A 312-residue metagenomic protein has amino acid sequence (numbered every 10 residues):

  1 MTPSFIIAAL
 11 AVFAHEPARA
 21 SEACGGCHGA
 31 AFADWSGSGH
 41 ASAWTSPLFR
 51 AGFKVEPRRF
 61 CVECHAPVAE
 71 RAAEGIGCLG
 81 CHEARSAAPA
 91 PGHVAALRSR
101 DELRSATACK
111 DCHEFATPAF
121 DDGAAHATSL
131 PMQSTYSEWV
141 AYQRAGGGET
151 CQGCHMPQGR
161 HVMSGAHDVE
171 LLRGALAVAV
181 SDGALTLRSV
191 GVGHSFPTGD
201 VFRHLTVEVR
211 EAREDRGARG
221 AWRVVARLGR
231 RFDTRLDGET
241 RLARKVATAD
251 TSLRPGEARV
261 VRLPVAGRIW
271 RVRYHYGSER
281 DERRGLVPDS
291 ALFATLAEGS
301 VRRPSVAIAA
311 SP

Functional and structural regions predicted by a protein language model:
M1, A116-T117, R210-D215: Short regulatory "switch" loops immediately downstream of catalytic or recognition motifs within protein catalytic
P3-V12: Sec-dependent N-terminal signal peptides
I6, A33, A41, P118 (+3 more regions): A very general structural signal that marks isolated residues within well-ordered alpha-helical segments
A11-R104, A108-E114, P118-A145: Sequence context of c-type cytochrome heme-c attachment sites
L130-G153, P157-P312: Short, conserved sequence motifs used for protein processing/export or organelle targeting and for catalysis
